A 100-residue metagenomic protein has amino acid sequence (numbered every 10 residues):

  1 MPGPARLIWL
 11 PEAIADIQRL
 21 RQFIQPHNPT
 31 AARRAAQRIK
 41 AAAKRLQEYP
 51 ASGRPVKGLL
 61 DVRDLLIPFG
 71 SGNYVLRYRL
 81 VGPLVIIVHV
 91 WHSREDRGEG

Functional and structural regions predicted by a protein language model:
M1-D64, G100: Basic, Lys/Arg-enriched alpha-helical interface segments
F69-G100: Enriched for short, Lys/Arg-rich terminal
